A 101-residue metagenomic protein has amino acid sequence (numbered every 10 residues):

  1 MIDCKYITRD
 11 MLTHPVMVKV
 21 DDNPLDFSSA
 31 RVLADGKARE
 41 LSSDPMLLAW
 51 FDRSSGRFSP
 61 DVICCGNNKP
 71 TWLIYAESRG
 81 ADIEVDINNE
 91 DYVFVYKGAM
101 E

Functional and structural regions predicted by a protein language model:
M1-E101: Long, terminal "pre-/pro-" and other extracytoplasmic accessory regions that lie outside the mature folded/catalytic
